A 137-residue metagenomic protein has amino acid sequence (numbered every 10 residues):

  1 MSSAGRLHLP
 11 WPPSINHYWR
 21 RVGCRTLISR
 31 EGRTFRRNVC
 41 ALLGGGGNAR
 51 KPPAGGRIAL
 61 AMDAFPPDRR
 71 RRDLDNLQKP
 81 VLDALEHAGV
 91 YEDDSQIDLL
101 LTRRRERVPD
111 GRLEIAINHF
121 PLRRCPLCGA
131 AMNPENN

Functional and structural regions predicted by a protein language model:
M1-N137: Acidic, proline/glycine-enriched N-terminal capping motif
